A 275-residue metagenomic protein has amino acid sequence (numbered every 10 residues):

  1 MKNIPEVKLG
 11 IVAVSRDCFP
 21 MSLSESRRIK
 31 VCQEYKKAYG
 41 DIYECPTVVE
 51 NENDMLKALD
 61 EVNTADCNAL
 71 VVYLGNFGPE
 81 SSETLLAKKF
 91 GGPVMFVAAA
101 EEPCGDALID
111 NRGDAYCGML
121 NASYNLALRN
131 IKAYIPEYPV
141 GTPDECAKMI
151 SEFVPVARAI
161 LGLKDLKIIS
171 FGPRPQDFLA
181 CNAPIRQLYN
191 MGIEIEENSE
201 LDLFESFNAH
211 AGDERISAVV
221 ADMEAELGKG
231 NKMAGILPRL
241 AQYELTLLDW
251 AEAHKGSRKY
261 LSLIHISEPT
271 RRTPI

Functional and structural regions predicted by a protein language model:
K2-N121, R129-I131, I135-R158, D165-I169 (+1 more regions): Metallocofactor- and cofactor-centric catalytic cores in central/energy metabolism, strongly enriched
L126: Peri-functional-center coupling elements
I264-I275: Single conserved hydrophobic/aromatic residue that forms the stacking wall/gate of nucleotide- or nucleobase-binding
